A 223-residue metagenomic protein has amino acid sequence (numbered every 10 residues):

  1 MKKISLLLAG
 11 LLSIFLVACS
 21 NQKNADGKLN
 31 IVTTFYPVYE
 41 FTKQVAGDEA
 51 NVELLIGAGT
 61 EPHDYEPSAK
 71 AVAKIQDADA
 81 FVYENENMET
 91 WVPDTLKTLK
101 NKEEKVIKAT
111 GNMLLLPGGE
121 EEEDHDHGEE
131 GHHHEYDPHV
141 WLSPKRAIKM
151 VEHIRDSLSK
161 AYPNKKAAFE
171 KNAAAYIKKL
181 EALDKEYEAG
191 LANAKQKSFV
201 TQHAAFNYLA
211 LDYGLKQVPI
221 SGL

Functional and structural regions predicted by a protein language model:
M1-L7: Bacterial N-terminal signal peptides that target proteins for export
S5, C19-L223: Extracytoplasmic metal-acquisition and chelation regions
L11-L12: Repetitive helical segments and hydrophobic/amphipathic motifs
